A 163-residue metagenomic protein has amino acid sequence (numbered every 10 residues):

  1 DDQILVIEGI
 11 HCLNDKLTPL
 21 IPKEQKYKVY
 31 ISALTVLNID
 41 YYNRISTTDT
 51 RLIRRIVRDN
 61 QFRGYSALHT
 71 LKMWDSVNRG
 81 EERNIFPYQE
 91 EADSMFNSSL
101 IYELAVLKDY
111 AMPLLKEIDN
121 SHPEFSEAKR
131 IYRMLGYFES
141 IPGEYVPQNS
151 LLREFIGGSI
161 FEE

Functional and structural regions predicted by a protein language model:
D1-L5, K26-Y27: Loop/turn-to-beta-strand initiation segments
V6, D15: Gly/lys/ser-thr-rich phosphate-binding loops in alpha/beta enzymes that coordinate phosphoanhydride or phosphate groups
C12, T18-E163: Conserved NTP phosphate-binding and transfer environment spanning the P-loop NTPase/kinase superfamily
